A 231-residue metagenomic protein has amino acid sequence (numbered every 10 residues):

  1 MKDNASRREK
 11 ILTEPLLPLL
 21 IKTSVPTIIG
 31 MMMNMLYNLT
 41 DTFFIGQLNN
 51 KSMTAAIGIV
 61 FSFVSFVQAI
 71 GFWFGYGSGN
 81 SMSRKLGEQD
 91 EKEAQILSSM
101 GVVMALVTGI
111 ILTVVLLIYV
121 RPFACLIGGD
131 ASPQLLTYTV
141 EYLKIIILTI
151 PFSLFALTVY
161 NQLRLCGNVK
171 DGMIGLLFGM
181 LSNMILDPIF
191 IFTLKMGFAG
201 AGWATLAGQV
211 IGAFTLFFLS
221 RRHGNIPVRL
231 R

Functional and structural regions predicted by a protein language model:
M1-S24, M82-T149, K195-R231: Short alpha-helical transmembrane segments in multi-pass integral membrane proteins
T13, L17-L36, T40, F63-I70 (+2 more regions): Residue-level signal for short hydrophobic patches within transmembrane helices of multi-pass membrane transporters
I28, M32, L36, T40 (+9 more regions): Generic alpha-helical transmembrane segments of integral inner-membrane proteins, especially permease/transport modules
L36-L39, Q47-K51, K85-E88, L165-C166 (+1 more regions): Helix-loop interface residues and adjacent transmembrane-helix termini in multi-pass membrane transporters, primarily
T42, G79-N80, V120, L157-Y160 (+1 more regions): Interfacial helix-capping/hinge residues at the ends of transmembrane alpha-helices
I45-S65, L97, P133-Y138, F198-A199: Interfacial/gating helices of multi-pass transporter permease domains
T54-V114, S153-G172: Small-residue-rich hydrophobic transmembrane alpha-helices
Q162-I185, A199, W203-L206: Alpha-helical transmembrane segments of multi-pass membrane transporters/permeases
